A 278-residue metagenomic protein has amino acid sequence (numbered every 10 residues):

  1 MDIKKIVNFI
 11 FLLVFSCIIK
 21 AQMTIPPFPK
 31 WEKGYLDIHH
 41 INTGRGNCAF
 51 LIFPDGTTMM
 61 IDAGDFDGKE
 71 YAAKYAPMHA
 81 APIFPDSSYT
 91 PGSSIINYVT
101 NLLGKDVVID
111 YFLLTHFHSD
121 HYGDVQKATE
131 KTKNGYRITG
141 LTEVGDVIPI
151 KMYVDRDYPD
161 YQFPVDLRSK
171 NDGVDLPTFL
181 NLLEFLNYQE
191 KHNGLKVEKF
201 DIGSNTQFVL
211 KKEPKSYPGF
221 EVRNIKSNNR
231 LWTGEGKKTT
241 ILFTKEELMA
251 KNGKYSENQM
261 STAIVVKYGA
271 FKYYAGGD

Functional and structural regions predicted by a protein language model:
M1-I10: Bacterial N-terminal signal peptides that target proteins for export
F11-K20: Hydrophobic h-region of N-terminal signal peptides that target proteins for export in Gram-negative bacteria
Q22-D37, T43, Y98-Y111, Y122-G276: Flexible, acidic/histidine-containing loops and adjacent segments that form or flank the divalent-metal
R45, D65, S119: Short, glycine/acidic-enriched loop or turn micro-motifs at the edges of active sites
C48-I52, A263-V265: Short, surface-exposed beta-strand/loop micro-motifs that present aromatic residues
D55-T58, A270-F271: Active-site beta-strand-loop-beta-strand hairpin of nuclease catalytic cores that positions key catalytic residues
I61-A63, G277-D278: Catalytic Cys-His active-site segments of thiol-dependent hydrolases/isopeptidases
A63-G92, Q126-K133, K245-M249: Acidic/histidine-rich helix-loop elements that form or flank divalent-metal/phosphate-binding sites at the catalytic
